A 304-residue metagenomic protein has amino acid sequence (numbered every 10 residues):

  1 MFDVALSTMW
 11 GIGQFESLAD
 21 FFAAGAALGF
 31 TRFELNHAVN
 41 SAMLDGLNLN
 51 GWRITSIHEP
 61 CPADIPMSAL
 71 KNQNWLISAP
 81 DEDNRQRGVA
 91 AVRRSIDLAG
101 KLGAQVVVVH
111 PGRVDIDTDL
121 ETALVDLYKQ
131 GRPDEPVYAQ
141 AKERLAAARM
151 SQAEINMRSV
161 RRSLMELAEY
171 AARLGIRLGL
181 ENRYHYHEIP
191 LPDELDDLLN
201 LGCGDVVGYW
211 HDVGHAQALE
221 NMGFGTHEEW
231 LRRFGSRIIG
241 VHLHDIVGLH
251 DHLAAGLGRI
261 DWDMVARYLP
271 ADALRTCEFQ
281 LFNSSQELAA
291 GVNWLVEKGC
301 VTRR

Functional and structural regions predicted by a protein language model:
M1-M9, S56, A63-I77, V137-R144: N-terminal small/glycine-rich loop or linker at the start of catalytic domains across soluble metabolic enzymes
M1-V4, T8, I12-A26, S41 (+5 more regions): Histidine-acidic metal/acid-base catalytic patches
L6, G29-H37: Short, hydrophobic beta-strand segments that form beta-sheet elements in well-ordered domains
L35, E59, N182-R183, V213 (+1 more regions): Generic detector of well-ordered alpha-helical packing
N36-S56, D117-T118: Glycine-rich, proline-tolerant flexible connector loops at the mouths of alpha/beta enzymes
V39-N40, C61, R113-V114, H185 (+1 more regions): Conserved beta-strand edge residues that scaffold enzyme active sites
H58-P62, V109-V114, H244-D245: Short loop/turn segments at strand-loop or loop-helix junctions that form parts of catalytic or ligand-binding pockets
I77-G208: Active-site acidic/histidine proton-transfer and metal-coordination neighborhood in alpha/beta enzyme cores
